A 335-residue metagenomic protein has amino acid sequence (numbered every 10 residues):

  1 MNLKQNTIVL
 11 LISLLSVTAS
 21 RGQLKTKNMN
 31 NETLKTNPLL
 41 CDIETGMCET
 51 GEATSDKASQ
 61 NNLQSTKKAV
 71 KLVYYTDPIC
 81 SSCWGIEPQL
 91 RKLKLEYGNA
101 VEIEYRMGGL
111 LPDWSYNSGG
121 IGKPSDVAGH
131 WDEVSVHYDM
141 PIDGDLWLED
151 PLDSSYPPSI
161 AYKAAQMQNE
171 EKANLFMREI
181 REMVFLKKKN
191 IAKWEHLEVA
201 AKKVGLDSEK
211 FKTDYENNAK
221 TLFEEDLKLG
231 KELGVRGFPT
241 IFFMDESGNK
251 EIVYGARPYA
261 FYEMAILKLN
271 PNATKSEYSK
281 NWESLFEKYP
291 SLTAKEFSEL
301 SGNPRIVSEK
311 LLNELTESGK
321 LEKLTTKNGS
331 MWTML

Functional and structural regions predicted by a protein language model:
M1-Q5: Positively charged n-region of N-terminal signal peptides that target proteins for export
N6-N61, L312, K320-L321: N-terminal targeting signals for export/organelle localization
N37-C48, E52, E87, L93 (+1 more regions): C-terminal cap of thioredoxin/glutaredoxin-like
E49-E52, K67-V70, G122: Conserved N-terminal glycine/acidic-rich loop preference
Q64-K92: Local sequence-structure signature of Cys/Sec-based thiol-disulfide redox active-site neighborhoods
D77, G108-L110, E246, A256: An acidic- and aromatic-residue-enriched active-site/binding cleft used to recognize and process polar
W84, W114-N117, I252-G255: A short acidic (Asp/Glu
E87-K188, K193-W194, A294: Structural alpha/beta surface segment adjacent to cysteine/selenocysteine redox centers across thiol/disulfide enzymes
